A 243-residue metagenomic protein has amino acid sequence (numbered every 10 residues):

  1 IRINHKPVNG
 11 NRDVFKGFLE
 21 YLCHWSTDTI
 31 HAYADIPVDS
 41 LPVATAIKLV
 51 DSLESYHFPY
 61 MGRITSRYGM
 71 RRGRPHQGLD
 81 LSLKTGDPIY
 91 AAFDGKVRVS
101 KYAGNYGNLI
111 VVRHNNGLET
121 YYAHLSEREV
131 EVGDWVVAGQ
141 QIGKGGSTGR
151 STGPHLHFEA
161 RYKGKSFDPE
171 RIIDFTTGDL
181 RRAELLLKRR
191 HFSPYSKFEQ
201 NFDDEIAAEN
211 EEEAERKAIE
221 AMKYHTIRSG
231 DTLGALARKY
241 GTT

Functional and structural regions predicted by a protein language model:
I1-R67, D179-T243: Polar/charged, compositionally biased leader and regulatory segments
K48-L185, F192, I219-S229, A235-K239: Catalytic cores of peptidoglycan-degrading enzymes
